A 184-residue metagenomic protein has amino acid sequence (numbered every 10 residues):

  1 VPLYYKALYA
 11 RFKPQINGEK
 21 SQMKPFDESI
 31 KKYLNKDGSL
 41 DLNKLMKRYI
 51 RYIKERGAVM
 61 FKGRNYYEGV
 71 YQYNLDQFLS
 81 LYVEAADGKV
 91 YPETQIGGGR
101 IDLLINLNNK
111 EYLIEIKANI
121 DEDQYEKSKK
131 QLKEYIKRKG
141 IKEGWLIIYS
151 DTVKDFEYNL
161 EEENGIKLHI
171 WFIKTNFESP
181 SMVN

Functional and structural regions predicted by a protein language model:
L3-K31: Short, amphipathic alpha-helical interaction segments positioned at domain boundaries
D41-V90: Acidic-basic catalytic patches of nuclease active cores, encompassing PD-(D/E)XK and other metal-cofactor nuclease
V59-Y66, Y91-Q95, K117-Q124: Short, contiguous acidic/charged loop-to-helix segments that flank catalytic cores in large enzymes
E84-N109: Active-site metal-binding core of divalent-cation-utilizing nuclease and nuclease-like domains
L103-I105, N109-I120, Y135: Conserved catalytic cores of phosphodiester-cleaving nucleases, focusing on short active-site segments
I120-Q131, D155-F156: Active-site-adjacent loop/helix micro-motif of nuclease/hydrolase catalytic cores
I136-G165: Nucleic-acid nuclease catalytic cores
E161-N184: Intrinsically disordered, low-complexity terminal regions enriched in charged/polar residues
